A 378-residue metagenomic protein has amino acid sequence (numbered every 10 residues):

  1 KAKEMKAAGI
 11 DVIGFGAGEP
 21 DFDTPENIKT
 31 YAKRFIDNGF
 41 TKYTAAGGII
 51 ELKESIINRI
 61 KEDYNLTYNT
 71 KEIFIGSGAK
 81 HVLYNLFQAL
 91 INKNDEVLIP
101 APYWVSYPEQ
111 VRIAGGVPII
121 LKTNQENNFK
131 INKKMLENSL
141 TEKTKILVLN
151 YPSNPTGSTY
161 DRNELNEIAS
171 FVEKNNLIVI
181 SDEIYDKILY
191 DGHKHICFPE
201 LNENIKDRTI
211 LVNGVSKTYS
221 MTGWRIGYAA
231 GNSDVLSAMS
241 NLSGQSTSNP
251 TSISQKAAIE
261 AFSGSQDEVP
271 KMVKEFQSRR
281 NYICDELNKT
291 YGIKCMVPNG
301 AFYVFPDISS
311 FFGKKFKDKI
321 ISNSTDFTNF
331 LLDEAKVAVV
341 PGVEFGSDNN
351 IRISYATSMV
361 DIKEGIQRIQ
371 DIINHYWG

Functional and structural regions predicted by a protein language model:
K1-G78, N85, A261-G264, H375-G378: N-terminal small-domain helix-loop-helix segment of the aminotransferase-like
A8, A114, K174-N175, I205 (+3 more regions): Helix C-cap/helix->beta junction micro-motif
E62, E137-N138, K315-S322, D326-G378: PLP-dependent enzyme catalytic core of the Aspartate aminotransferase-like
A89-V111: Conserved PLP-anchoring active-site segment centered on the Schiff-base-forming lysine
I113-I119: A short helix-loop-beta submotif of the ANL/AMP-binding
I119, T123-H193: Active-site phosphate-binding strand-loop segment of PLP-dependent enzymes
N202-Q277, N281-T290, Q367, I372-I373: Conserved core segment of the aminotransferase class I/II
I259, E275-L287, C295-K314, N349: Conserved glycine-rich beta-strand-loop-beta hairpin in the small C-terminal domain of fold type I
